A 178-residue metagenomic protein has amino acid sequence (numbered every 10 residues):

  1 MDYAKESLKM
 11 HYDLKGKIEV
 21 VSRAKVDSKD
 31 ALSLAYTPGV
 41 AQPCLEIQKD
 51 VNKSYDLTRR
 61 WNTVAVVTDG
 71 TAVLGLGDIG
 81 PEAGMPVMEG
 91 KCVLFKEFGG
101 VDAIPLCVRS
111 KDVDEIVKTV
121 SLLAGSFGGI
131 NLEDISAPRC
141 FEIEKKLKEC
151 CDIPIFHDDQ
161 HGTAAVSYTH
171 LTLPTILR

Functional and structural regions predicted by a protein language model:
M1-I153: N-terminal ligand-binding/catalytic initiation module
A137, H161, T175: Short, glycine/acidic-enriched loop or turn micro-motifs at the edges of active sites
F156-L171: A glycine-rich, Thr/Ser-enriched phosphate-binding loop motif common to dinucleotide/cofactor-binding enzymes
H170-R178: Single conserved hydrophobic/aromatic residue that forms the stacking wall/gate of nucleotide- or nucleobase-binding
